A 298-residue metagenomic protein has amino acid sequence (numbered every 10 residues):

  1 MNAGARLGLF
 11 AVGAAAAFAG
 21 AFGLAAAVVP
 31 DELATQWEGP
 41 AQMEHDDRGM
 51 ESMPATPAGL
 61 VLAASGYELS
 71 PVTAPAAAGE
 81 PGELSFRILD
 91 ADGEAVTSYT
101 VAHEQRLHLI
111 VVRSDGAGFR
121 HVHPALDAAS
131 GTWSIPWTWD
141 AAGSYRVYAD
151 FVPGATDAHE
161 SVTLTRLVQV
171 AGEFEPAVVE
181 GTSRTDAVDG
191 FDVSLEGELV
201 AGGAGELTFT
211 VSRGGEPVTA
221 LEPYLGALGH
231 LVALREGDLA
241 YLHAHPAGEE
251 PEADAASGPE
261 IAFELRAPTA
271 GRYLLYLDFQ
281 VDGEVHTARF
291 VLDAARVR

Functional and structural regions predicted by a protein language model:
N2-R298: Intrinsically disordered, low-complexity terminal tails/loops enriched in metal-binding residues
